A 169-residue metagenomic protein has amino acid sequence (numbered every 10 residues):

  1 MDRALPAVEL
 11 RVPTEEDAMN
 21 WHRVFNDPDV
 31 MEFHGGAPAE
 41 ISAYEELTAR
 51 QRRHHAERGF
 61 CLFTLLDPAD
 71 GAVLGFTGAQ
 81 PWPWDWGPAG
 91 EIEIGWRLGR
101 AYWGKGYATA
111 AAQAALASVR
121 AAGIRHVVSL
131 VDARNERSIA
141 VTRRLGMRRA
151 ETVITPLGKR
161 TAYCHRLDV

Functional and structural regions predicted by a protein language model:
M1-E32, T64-V169: Acyl-donor (CoA/ACP) binding surface of acyl/acetyltransferases
E15-H22, I41-A49: An amphipathic alpha-helix signature
A39, E57-F60, T152, G158: Secondary-structure boundary/capping residues
E46-R50, A114-A117: Generic recognition of well-ordered alpha-helical segments within structured catalytic/regulatory domains
Q51-T64: A short helix-loop-beta-strand connector motif used in the catalytic cores of GNAT acetyltransferases and, in some
